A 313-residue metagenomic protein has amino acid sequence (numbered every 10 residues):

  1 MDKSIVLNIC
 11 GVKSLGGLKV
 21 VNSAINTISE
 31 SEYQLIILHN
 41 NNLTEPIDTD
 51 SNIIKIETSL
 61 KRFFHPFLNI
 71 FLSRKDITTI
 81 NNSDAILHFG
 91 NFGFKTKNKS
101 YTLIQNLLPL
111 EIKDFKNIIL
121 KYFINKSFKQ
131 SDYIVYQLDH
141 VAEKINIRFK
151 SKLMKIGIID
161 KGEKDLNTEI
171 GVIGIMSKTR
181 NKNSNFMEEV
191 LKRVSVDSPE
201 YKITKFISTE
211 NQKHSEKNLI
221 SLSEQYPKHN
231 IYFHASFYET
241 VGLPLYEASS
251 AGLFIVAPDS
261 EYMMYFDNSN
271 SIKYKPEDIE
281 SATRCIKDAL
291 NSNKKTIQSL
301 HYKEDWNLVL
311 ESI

Functional and structural regions predicted by a protein language model:
Y33-F89, H214-S215: Active-site donor-binding segments of glycosyltransferases and PAPS-dependent sulfotransferases
K75, F115-I134: Membrane-proximal helix-turn-helix segments that form the acceptor-binding/catalytic region of lipid-linked
A85-F115: Active-site proximal beta-strand in glycosyltransferases
K129-S151: A short, active-site helix/loop in glycosyltransferases that binds the activated sugar's phosphate group
E169-N211: Conserved catalytic-core segment of nucleotide-activated headgroup transferases in glycan assembly
F237, S249: Aromatic "clamp/platform" in nucleotide-sugar-dependent glycosyltransferases that forms part of the donor/acceptor
F254-A257: Short hydrophobic beta-strand element within catalytic cores of glycosyltransferases and related nucleotide-activated
E277, R284, L290-I313: A charged, aromatic-enriched C-terminal amphipathic alpha-helix characteristic of glycosyltransferases across folds
